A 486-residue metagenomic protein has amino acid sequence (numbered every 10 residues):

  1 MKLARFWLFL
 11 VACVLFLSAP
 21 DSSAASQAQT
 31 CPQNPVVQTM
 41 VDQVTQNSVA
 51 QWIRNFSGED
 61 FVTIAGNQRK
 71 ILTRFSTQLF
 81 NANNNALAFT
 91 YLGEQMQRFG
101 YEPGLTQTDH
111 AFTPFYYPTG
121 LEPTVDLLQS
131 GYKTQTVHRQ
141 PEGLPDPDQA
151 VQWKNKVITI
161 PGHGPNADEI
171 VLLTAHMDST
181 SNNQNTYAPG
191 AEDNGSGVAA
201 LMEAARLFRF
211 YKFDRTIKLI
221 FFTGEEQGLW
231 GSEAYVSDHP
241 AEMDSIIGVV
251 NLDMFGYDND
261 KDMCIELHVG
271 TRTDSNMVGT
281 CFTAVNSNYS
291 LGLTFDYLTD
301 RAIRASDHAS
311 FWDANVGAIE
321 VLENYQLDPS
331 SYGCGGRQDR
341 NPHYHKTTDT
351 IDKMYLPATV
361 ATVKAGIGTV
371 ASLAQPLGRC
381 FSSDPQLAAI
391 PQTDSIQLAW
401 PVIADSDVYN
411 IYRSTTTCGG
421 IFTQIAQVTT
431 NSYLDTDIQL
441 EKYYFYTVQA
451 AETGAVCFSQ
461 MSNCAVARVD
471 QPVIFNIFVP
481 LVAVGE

Functional and structural regions predicted by a protein language model:
P35-V44, T63-A86, E142-P147, Q184-N194 (+5 more regions): Second-shell loop/turn segments in exported
Q51, G58-P161, T294: A non-catalytic alpha/beta surface segment that caps or lines the substrate-entry region of metallo-dependent hydrolase
Q107, D258-S382: Active-site-adjacent substrate-binding region of metalloamidase/peptidase-like peptide-processing proteins
A150-K154, S181-D274: Acidic/histidine-rich catalytic neighborhood of metal-dependent amide-processing enzymes
Q375-D405, L440, T453-F475: Pro/Thr/Ser/Gly-rich low-complexity, intrinsically disordered linker/stalk tracts
V408-K442, T453-A455, Q460-M461: Recognizes extended acidic, P/S/T-rich segments that occur within or adjacent to Ig-like beta-sandwich modules
Y446-T447: Hydrophobic beta-strand segments within extracellular beta-sandwich modules
